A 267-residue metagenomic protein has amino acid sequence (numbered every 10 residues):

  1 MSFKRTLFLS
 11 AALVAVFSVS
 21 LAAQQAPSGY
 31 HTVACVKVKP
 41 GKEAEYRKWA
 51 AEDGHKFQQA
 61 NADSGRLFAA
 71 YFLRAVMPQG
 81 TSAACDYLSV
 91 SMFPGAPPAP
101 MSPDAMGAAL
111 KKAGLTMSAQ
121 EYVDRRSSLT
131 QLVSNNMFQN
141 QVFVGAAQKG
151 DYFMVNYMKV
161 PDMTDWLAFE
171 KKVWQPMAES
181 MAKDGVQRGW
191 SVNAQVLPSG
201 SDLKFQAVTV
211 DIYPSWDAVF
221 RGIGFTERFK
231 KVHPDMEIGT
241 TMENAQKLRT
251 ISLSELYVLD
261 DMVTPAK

Functional and structural regions predicted by a protein language model:
M1-A11: Bacterial N-terminal signal peptides that target proteins for export
S10-S18: Bacterial N-terminal signal peptides
A23-K267: Short S/T/G/P-rich N-terminal loop/turn motif that feeds into the first structured element of a domain
